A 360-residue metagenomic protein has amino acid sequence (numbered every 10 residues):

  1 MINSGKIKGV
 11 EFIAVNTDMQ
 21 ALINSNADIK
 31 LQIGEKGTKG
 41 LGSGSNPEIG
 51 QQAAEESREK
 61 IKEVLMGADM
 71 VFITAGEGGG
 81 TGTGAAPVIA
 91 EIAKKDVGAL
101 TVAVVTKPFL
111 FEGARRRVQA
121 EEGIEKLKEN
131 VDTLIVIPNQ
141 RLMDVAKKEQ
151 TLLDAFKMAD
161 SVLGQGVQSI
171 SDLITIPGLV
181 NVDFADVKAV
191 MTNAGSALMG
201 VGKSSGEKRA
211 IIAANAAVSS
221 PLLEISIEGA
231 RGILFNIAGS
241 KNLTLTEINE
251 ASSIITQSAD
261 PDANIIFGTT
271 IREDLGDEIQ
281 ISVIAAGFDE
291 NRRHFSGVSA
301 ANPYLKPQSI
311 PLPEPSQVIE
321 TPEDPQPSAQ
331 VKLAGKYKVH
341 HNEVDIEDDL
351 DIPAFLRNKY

Functional and structural regions predicted by a protein language model:
M1-Y360: Tubulin/FtsZ superfamily GTPase core signature
